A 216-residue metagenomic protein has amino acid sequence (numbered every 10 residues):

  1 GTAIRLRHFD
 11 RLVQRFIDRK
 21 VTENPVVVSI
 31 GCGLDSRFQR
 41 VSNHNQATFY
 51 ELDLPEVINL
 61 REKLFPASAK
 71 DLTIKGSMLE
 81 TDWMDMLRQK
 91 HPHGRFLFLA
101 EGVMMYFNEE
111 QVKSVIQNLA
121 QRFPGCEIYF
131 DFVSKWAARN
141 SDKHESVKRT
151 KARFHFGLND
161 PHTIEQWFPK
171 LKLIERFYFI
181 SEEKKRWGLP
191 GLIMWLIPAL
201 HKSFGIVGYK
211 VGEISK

Functional and structural regions predicted by a protein language model:
G1-V26, L34-K216: Alpha-helical subdomain
S29: Class I SAM-dependent methyltransferase core
